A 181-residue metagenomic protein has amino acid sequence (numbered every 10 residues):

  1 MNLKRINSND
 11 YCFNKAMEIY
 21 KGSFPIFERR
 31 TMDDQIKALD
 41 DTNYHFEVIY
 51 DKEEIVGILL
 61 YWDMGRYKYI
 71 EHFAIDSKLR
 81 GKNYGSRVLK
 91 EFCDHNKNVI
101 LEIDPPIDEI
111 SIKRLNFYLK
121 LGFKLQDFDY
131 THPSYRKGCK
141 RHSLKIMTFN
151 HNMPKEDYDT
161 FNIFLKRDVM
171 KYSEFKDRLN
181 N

Functional and structural regions predicted by a protein language model:
M1-R30, L144-I146, E156-N181: Short amphipathic alpha-helix that is part of the acyltransferase structural core
G22-F46, Y50: Active-site rim helix/loop that mediates acceptor-substrate recognition in acyltransferases
V48, E54-W62, K68-A74: Conserved beta-strand in the GNAT
I75, G81-D94: Conserved acetyl-CoA-binding loop-helix of GNAT-fold acetyltransferases
L89, I112-R114, T131-K137: Short glycine/proline-centered loop/turn elements that form peptide/ligand docking sites
H95-I110: Conserved GNAT acetyl-CoA-binding A-motif
P106-F128: Conserved active-site alpha-helix within GNAT-family acetyltransferase domains
L125-F161: A contiguous, mid-protein "functional segment" used to position or interact with cofactors/ions or partner subunits
